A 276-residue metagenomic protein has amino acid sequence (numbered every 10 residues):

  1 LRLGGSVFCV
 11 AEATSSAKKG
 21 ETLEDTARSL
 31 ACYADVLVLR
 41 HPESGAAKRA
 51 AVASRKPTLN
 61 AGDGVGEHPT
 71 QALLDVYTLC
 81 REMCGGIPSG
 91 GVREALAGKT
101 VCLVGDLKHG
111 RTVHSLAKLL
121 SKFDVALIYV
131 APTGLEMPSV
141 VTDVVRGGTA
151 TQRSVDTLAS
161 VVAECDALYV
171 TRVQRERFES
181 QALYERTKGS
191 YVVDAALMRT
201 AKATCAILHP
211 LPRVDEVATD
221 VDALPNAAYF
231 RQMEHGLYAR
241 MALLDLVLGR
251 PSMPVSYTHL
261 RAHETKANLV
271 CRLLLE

Functional and structural regions predicted by a protein language model:
L1-C80, D215-A218: Phosphate/diphosphate ligand-binding glycine-rich loop within oxidoreductases
L3, Y33, A53-R55, F123 (+3 more regions): Short, structured coil segments at secondary-structure junctions
G86-V170: Glycine-rich phosphate/diphosphate-binding loop of Rossmann-like nucleotide-binding domains
V145-V221, N226: Rossmann-like adenosine-cofactor binding region
T204-C205, P210-S256: Adenosine-phosphate binding glycine-rich loop
T258-T265: Conserved small/polar residues in nucleotide/adenosyl-binding loops
V270-E276: Hydrophobic alpha-helical segments, chiefly the membrane-spanning helices and signal/signal-anchor peptides
